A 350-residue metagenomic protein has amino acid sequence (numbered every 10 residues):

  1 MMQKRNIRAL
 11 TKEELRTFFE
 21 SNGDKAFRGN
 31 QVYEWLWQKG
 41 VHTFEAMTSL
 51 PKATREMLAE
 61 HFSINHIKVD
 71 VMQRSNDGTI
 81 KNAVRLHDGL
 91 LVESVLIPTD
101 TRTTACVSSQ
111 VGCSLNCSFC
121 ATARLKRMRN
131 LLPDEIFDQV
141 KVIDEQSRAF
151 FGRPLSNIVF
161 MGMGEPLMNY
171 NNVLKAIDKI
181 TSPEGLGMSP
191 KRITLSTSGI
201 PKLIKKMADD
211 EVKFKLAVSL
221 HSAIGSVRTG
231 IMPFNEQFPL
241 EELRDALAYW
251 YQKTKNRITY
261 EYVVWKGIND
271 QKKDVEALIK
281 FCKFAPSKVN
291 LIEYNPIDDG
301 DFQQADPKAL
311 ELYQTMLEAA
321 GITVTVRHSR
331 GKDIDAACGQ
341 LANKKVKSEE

Functional and structural regions predicted by a protein language model:
M1-L91, P98, A248-R257, V264-E350: Auxiliary Fe-S-binding modules of radical SAM enzymes
K12, S114, I200-K202, I224-G225 (+1 more regions): Alpha-helix N-cap/helix-start and coil->helix boundary motif
S75, S108-S109, S196, S219: Short linear Ser/Thr-Pro motifs
I80, V92, T103-V107, L115 (+1 more regions): Generic beta-strand structural signal
L96-I97, N172: Residue-level structural signal for beta-strand termini and adjacent loop
P98-D144: Canonical Radical SAM [4Fe-4S] cluster-binding loop centered on the CxxxCxxC motif and its immediate flanking residues
D144-A320: Conserved AdoMet/S-adenosylmethionine-binding subsite of the radical SAM
